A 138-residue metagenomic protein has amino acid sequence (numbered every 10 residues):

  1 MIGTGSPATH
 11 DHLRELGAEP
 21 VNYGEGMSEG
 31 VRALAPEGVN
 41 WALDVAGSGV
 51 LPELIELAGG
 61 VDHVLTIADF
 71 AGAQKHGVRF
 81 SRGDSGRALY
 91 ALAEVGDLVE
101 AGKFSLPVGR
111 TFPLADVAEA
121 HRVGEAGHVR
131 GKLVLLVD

Functional and structural regions predicted by a protein language model:
M1-D138: Terminal helix/beta-alpha structural elements that buttress the NAD(P)+-binding lobe
